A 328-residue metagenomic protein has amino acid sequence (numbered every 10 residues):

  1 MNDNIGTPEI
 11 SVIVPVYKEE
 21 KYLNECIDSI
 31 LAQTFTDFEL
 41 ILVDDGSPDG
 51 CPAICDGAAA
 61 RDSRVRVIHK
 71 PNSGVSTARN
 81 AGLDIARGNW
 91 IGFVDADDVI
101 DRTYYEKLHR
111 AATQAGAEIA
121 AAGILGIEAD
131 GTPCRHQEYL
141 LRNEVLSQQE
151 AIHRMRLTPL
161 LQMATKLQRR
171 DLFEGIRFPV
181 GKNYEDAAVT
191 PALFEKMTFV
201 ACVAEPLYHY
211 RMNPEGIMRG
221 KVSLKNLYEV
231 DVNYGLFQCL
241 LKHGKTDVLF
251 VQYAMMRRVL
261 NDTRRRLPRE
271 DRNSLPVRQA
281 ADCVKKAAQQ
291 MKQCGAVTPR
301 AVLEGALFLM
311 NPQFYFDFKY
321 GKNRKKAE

Functional and structural regions predicted by a protein language model:
M1-L31: N-proximal low-complexity "stem/linker" segments adjacent to membrane-targeting elements
N2, R269-E328: Membrane-interface aromatic/basic loop that binds lipid-linked glycans or pyrophosphate carriers, typified by
K21-N24, F38, D49-G57, A81 (+2 more regions): Acidic helix N-cap motif at the loop->helix transition within catalytic regions of sugar-transfer enzymes
S29, T36, D44-A53, P71-S73: A conserved acidic beta->alpha catalytic loop
K70-A86: Glycine-rich, basic loop-to-helix element that forms the pyrophosphate-binding segment of sugar-nucleotide handling
I91: Short aromatic/hydrophobic "clamp" motif used to bind/position activated sugar donors
A96-A201, R211-L224: Donor-binding/catalytic cores of nucleotide-activated saccharide and glycerol-phosphate transferases/polymerases
L207-N213, G220-D247, D262-M291: Catalytic core of nucleotide-sugar-dependent glycosyltransferases
